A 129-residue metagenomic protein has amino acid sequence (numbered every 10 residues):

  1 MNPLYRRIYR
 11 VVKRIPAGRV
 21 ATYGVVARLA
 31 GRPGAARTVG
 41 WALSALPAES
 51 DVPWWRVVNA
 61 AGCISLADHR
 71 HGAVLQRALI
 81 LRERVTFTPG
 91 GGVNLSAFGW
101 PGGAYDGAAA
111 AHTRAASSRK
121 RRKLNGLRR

Functional and structural regions predicted by a protein language model:
M1-R129: Nucleic acid-binding interface residues in structured DNA/RNA-binding domains, emphasizing the DNA-engaging scaffolds
